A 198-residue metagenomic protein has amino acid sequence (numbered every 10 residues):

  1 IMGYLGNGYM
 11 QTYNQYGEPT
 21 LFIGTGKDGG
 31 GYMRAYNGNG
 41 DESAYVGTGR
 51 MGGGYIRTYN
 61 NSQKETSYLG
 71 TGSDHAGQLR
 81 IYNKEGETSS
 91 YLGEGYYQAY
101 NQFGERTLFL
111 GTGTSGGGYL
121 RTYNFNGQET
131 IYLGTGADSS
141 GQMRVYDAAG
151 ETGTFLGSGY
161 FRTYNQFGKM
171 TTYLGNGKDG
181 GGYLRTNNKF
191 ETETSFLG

Functional and structural regions predicted by a protein language model:
I1-G198: Parallel beta-helix/beta-solenoid repeats that form elongated, surface-exposed shafts/blades used for receptor binding
